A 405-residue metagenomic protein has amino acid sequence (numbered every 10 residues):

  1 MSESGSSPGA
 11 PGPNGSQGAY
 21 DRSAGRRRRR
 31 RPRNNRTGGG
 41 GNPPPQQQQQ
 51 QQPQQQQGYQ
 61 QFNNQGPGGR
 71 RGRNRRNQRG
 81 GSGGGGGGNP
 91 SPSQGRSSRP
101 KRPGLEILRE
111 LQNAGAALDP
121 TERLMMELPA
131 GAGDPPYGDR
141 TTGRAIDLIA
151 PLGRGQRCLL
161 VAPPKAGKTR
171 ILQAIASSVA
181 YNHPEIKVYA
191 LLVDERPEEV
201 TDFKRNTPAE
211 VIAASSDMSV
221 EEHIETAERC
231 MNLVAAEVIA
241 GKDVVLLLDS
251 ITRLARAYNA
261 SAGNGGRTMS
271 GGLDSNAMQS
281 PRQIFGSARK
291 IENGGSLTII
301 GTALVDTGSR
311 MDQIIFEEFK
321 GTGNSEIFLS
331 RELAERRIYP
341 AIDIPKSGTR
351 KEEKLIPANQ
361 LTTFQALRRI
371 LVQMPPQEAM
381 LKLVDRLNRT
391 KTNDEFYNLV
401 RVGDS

Functional and structural regions predicted by a protein language model:
M1, P32, I107-P120, N264 (+1 more regions): Short, solvent-exposed coil/turn linker segments
M1-G5, P67, K354-T362: Charged, low-complexity intrinsically disordered tails
S7-Q46, Q55-P103: Arginine-glycine-rich low-complexity intrinsically disordered regions
S16, D21, Q60, R123 (+2 more regions): Generic structural signal for residues positioned in beta-strands
R28-R33, R73, R157, A236 (+2 more regions): Short, cationic motifs built from Arg/Lys/His that form the positively charged side of catalytic pockets
Q51-P53: Intrinsically disordered, low-complexity transactivation regions of metazoan transcription factors
P100-L160: P-loop NTP-binding catalytic core
K165-G167, Q173-S405: P-loop NTPase catalytic core
